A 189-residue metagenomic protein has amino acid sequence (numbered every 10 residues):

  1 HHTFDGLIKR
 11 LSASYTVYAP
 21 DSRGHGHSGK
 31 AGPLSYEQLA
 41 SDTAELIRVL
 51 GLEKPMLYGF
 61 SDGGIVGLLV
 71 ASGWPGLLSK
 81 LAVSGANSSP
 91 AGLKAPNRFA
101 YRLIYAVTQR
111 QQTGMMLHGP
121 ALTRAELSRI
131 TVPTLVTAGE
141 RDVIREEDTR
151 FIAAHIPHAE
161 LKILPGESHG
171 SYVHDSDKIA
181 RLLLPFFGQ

Functional and structural regions predicted by a protein language model:
H1-H27: Conserved HGGG/HGGXW glycine-rich cap/lid loop of the alpha/beta-hydrolase fold
S22-G26, S88, S168-S171: Alpha/beta-hydrolase active-site loop signature
E37-P55: Conserved acidic catalytic loop of the alpha/beta-hydrolase fold
E53-P90: Conserved hydrolase catalytic core segment
R110-E126: Active-site nucleophile elbow and catalytic-triad environment of alpha/beta-hydrolase enzymes
I130, V136-A138: Short beta-strand/loop motif that positions the catalytic acidic residue of the alpha/beta-hydrolase fold
V143-D148: Conserved alpha/beta-hydrolase "acid-adjacent" motif
A159-E160, P165-Q189: Catalytic active-site module of serine/aspartate enzymes centered on a nucleophile-bearing elbow/loop
